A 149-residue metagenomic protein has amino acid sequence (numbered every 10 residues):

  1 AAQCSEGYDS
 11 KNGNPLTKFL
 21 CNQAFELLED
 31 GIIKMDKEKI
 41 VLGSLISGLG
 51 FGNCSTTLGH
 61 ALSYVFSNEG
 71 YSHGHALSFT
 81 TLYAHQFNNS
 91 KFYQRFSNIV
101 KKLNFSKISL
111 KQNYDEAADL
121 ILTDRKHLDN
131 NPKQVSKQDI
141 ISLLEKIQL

Functional and structural regions predicted by a protein language model:
A1-N53: Carboxylate- and glycine-rich phosphate/diphosphate-binding segment that chelates Mg2+/Mn2+
C4-S5, L28-G31, S44-G48, L62-F66 (+2 more regions): Buried hydrophobic packing segments
N53, N88, N130-N131: Asparagine-centered polar/low-complexity signal
N53-H60: Acidic-glycine-rich active-site phosphate/pyrophosphate-binding loop
Y64-L103, K107-Q112: Catalytic phosphate/nucleotide-handling subdomain of diverse soluble enzymes
Y93-L149: C-terminal charged capping/lid subdomain of soluble metabolic enzymes
